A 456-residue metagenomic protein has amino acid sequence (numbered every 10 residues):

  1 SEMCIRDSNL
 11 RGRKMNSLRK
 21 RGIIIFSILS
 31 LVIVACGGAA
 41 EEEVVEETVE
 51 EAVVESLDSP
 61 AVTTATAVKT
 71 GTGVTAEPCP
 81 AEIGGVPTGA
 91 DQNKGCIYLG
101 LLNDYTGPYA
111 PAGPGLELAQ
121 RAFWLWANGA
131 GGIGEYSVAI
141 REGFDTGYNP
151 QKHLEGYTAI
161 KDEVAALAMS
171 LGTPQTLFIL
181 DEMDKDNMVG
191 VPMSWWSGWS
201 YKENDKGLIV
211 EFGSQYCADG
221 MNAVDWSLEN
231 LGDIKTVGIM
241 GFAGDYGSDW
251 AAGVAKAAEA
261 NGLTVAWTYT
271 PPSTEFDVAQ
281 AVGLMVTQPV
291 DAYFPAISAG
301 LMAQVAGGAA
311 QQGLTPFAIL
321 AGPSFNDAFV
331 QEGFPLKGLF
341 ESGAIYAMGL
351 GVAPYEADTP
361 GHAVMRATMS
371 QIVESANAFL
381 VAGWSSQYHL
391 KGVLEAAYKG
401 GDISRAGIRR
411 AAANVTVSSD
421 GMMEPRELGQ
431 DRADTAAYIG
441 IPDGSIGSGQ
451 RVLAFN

Functional and structural regions predicted by a protein language model:
S1-I5: Short, small-residue-biased leader/transition segments that mark boundaries at the very start of proteins
G37-V45: Bacterial lipoprotein signal-peptidase II cleavage site
V74, C79-N93, G100-R121, G143-P150 (+4 more regions): Extracytoplasmic "Venus flytrap"
E82-G85, V164-Y269, F317-S342: Extracytoplasmic ligand/sensor domains, especially the bilobed periplasmic-binding protein
G84-P87, P111-L118, A130-E203, F212 (+2 more regions): Beta-alpha junction/loop-to-helix N-cap segments that form part of ligand/metal-binding clefts
A252-A255, A299, Q304, P354-A411: Extracellular/periplasmic ligand-binding modules, especially the Venus flytrap/periplasmic-binding
A309-W384, P442, Q450-A454: Extracellular/periplasmic periplasmic-binding protein-like sensory domains
H389-N456: Extracellular/periplasmic bilobal clamshell ligand-binding domains
